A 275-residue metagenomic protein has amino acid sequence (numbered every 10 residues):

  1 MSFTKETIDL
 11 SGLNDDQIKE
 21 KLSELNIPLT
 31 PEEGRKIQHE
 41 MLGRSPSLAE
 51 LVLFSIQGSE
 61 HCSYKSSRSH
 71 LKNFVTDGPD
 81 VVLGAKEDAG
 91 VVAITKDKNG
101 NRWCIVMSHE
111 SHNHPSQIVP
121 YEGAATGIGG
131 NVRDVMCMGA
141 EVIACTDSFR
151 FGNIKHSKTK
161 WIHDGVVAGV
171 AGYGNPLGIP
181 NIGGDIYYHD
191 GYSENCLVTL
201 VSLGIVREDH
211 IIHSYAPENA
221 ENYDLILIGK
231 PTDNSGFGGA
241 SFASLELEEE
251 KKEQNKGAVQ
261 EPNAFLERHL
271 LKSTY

Functional and structural regions predicted by a protein language model:
M1-Y275: Glycine/proline-enriched, intrinsically flexible loops and inter-domain linkers
